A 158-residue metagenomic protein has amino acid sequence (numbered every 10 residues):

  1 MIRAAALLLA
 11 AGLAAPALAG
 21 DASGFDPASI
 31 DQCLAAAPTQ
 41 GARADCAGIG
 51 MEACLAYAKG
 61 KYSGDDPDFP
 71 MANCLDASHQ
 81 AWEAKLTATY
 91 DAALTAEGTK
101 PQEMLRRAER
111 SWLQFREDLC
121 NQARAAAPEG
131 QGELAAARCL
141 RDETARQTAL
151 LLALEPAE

Functional and structural regions predicted by a protein language model:
M1-L7: Bacterial N-terminal signal peptides that target proteins for export
L8-G12: Sequence termini and other peripheral, non-core segments
A14-P16: N-terminal signal peptide c-region/cleavage motif recognized by signal peptidases
A19-E158: N-terminal alpha-helical modules
